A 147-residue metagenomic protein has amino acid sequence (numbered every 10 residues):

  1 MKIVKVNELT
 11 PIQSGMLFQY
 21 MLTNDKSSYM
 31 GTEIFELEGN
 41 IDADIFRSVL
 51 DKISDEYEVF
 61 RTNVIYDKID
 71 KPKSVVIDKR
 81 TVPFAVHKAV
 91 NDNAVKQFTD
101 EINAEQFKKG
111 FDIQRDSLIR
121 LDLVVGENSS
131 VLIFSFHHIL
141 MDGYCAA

Functional and structural regions predicted by a protein language model:
K2-I77, N93-A147: Acyl-group handoff/entry surfaces in thioester-processing enzymes
V76-F84: Structured interaction and signal-relay segments at domain junctions
F84-V90, L123: Short beta-strand/turn segments that mark the catalytic/cofactor-handling region of acyl-thioester transfer
